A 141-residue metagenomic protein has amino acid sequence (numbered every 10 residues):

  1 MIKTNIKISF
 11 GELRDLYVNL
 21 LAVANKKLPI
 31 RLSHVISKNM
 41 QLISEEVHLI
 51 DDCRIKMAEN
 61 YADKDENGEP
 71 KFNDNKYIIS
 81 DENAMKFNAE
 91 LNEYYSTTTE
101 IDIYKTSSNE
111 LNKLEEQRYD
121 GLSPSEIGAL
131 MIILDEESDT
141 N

Functional and structural regions predicted by a protein language model:
K3-D63: N-terminal interaction modules that seed assembly of large macromolecular complexes
C53-N141: Low-complexity intrinsically disordered segments
